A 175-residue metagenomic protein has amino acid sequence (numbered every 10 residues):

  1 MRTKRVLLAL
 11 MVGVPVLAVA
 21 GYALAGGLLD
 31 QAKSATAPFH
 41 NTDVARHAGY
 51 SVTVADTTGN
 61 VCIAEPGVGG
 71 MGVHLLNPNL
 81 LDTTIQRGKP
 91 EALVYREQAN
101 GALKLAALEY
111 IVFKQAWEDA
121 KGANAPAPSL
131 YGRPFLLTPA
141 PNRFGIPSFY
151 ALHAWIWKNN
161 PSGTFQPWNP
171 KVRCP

Functional and structural regions predicted by a protein language model:
M1-M11: N-terminal Sec-pathway targeting helices
R2-T3, P15, V44: Intrinsically disordered, low-complexity sequence elements enriched in Ser/Thr/Gly/Pro
L10-A18: Bacterial N-terminal signal peptides
L17-A25: Sec/Tat signal peptide C-region and signal peptidase I cleavage site
L24-P175: Primary mode marks residue(s) on the alpha4-beta5-alpha5 output face of response regulator receiver
